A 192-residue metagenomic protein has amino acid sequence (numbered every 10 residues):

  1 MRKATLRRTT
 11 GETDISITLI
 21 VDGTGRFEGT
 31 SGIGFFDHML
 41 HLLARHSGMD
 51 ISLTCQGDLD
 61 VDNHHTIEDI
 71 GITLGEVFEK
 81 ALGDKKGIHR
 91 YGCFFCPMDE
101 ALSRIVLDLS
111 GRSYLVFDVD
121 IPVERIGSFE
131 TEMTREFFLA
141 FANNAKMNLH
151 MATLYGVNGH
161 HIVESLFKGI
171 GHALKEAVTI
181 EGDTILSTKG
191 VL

Functional and structural regions predicted by a protein language model:
M1-L192: N-terminal intrinsically disordered, cationic/polar leader segments that include organellar targeting peptides
